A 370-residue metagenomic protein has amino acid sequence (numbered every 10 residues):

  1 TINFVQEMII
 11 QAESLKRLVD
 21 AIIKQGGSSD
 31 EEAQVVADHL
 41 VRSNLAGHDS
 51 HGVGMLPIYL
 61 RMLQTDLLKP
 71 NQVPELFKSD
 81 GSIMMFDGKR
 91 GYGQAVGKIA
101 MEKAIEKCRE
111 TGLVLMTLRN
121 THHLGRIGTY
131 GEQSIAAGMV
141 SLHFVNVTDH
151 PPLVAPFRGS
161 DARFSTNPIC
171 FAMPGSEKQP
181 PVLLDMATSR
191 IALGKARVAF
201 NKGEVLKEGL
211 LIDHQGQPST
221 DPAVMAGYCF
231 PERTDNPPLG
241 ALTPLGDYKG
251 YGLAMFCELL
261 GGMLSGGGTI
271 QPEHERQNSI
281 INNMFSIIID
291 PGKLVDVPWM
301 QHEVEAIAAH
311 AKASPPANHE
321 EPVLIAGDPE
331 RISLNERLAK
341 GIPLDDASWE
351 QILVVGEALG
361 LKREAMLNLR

Functional and structural regions predicted by a protein language model:
T1-E7: Short, Lys/Arg-enriched N-terminal segments with co-localized hydrophobic residues within the first ~10-30 amino acids
M8-Q11, S28-G54, L68-S79, N278-I281: N-terminal glycine-rich anion-binding loops that anchor highly charged ligand groups
I9-L18, Q25, L259, L264 (+1 more regions): Catalytic-core signal marking the mid-to-C-terminal active-site face
G52-I105: Active-site cofactor/substrate anionic-group-binding motifs, chiefly glycine- and Lys/Arg-rich phosphate-binding loops
M84-E177, M186-A187: A generic, well-ordered mixed alpha/beta core segment in the N-terminal half of proteins
V154-F230: Phosphate/diphosphate-binding glycine-rich loops and adjacent basic-rich segments that engage nucleotide
E204-P272: Secondary-shell segments that build the walls of catalytic and ion/ligand-binding clefts
